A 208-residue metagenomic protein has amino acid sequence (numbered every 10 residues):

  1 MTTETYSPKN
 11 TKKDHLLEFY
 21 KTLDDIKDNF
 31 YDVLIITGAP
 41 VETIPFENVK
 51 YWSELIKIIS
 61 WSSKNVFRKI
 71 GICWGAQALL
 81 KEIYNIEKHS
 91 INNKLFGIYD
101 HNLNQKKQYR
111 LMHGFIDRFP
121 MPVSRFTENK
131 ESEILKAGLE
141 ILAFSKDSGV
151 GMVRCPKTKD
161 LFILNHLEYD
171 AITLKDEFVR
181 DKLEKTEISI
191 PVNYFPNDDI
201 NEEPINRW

Functional and structural regions predicted by a protein language model:
M1-E47, E54, I200-W208: N-terminal beta1-alpha1 cap of cysteine-dependent amidohydrolase-like domains
M1-K9, A76-E87, C155-K157, H166: Short, charged N-terminal helix-start/capping segments
T2-T5, D24-I26, F30, K57 (+2 more regions): Amide-donor transfer/coupling interface in amidating biosynthetic enzymes
S7-P8, E42-P45, A78-K81, K130-S132 (+1 more regions): Short catalytic/ligand-binding loop motif for oxyanion handling, primarily in non-cytosolic enzymes, centered on
T11-D14, F19, G71, I86 (+3 more regions): Sparse, context-dependent recognition of short Cys/His-centered cofactor- or disulfide-binding micro-motifs
T11-K13, D32, A39, A78 (+3 more regions): Residue-level signal for well-ordered alpha-helical segments
L17-L23, L80, R118-P120: A polyampholytic, Gly/Pro-enriched intrinsically disordered region
I36-K106: Cysteine-nucleophile active-site neighborhood
